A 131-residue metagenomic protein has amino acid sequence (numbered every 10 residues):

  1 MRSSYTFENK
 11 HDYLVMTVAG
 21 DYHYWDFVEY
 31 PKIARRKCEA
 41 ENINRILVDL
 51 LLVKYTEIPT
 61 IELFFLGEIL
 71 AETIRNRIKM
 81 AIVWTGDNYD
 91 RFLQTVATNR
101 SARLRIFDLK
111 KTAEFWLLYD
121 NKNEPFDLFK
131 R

Functional and structural regions predicted by a protein language model:
M1-R131: Amphipathic, Lys/Arg-enriched alpha-helical "gate/interface" segment within cytosolic domains that mediates
